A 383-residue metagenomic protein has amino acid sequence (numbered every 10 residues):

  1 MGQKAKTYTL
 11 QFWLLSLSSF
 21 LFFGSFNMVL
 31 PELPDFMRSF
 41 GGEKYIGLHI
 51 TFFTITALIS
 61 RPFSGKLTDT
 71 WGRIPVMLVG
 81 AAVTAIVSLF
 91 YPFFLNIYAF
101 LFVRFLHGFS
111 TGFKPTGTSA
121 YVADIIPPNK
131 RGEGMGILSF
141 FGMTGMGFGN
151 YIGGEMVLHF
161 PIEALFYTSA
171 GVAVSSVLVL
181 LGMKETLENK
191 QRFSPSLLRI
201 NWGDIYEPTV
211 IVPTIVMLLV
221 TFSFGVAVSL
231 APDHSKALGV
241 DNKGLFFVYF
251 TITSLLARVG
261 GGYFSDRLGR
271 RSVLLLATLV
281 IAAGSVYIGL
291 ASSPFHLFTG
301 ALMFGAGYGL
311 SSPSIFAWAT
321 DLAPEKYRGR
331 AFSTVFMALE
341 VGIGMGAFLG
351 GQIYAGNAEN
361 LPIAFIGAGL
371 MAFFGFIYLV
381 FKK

Functional and structural regions predicted by a protein language model:
M1-Y8, E185-T214: Juxtamembrane intracellular "pre-TM" segments in multi-pass secondary transporters
K6-H49, T221-H234: Helix-loop boundary and gating motifs at the non-cytosolic
T54-P62, M146-G147, T251-V259, G344: Residue-level signature of mid-helix packing/kink "hotspots" within the transmembrane helices of 12-pass Major
I59-L95, L268: Conserved MFS/SLC helix-loop-helix module at the cytosolic interface between two early adjacent transmembrane helices
P75-L89, A170, S272-V286: Structural signature of the two symmetry-related core transmembrane helices
F105-G142: Cytoplasmic helix-loop-helix junction between adjacent transmembrane helices in 12-TM secondary transporters
L158-G171, Q352-M371: A membrane-interface helix-boundary motif in multi-pass transporters
G171-K190, Y378-K382: C-terminal membrane-cytosol helix-exit motif in multi-pass small-molecule transporters
